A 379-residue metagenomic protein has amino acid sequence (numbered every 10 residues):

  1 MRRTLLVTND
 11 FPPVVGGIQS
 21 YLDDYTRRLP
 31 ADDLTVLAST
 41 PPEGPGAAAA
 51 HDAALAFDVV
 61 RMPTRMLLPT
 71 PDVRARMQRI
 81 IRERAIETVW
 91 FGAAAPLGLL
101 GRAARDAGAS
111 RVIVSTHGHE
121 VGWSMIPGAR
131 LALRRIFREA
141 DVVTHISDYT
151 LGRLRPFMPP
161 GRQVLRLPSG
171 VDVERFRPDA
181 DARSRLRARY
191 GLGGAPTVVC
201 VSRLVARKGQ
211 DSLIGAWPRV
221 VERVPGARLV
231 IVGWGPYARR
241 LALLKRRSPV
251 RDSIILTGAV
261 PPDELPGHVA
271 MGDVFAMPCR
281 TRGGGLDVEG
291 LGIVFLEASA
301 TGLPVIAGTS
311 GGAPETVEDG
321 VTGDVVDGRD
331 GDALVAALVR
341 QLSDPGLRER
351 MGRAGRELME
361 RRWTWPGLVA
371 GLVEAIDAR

Functional and structural regions predicted by a protein language model:
F91-L97: Short His-centered aromatic/hydrophobic patch
Y149, G170: Carbohydrate-associated surface elements
L192-K208, I214-P218: Conserved donor-binding/catalytic core segment of Leloir-type glycosyltransferases
G226, A333, R340, L347-R361: A short, well-ordered alpha-helix in the C-terminal region of glycosyltransferases
R239-P266, V274: Nucleotide-activated donor-binding/catalytic signature segment of Leloir-type glycosyltransferases, i.e., the conserved
A270-V288, L303: Acidic donor-binding loop of glycosyltransferase active sites
A276, F295, A300, P304-A307 (+1 more regions): Short hydrophobic beta-strand element within catalytic cores of glycosyltransferases and related nucleotide-activated
E318-G320, D324-G331, R340-G346: Conserved acidic donor-binding segment of nucleotide-sugar-dependent glycosyltransferases
